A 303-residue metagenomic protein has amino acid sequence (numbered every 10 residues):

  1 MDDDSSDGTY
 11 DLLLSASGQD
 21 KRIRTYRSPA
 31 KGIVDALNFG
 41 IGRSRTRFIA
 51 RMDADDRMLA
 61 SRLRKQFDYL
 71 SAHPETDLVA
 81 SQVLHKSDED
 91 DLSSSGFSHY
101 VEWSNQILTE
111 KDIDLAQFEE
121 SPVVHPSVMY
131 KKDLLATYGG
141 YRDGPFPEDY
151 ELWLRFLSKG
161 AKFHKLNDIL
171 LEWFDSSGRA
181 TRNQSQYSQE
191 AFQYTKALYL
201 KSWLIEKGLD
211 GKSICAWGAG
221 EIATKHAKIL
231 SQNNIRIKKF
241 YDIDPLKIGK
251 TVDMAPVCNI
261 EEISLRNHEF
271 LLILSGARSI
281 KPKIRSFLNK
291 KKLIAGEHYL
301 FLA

Functional and structural regions predicted by a protein language model:
D2-D11, D53: A conserved acidic beta->alpha catalytic loop
D4-S6, Y26-I33, L37-N38, R57: Short, acidic/glycine-rich phosphate-metal binding loop used to engage nucleotide
Y10-L14, T46, L59-S71: Short alpha-helix within the catalytic core of nucleotide-sugar-dependent glycosyltransferases
D20-R22, I33-I41, K65-Y69, H73-L134: Flexible acidic/His/Gly-enriched loops in nucleotide-sugar-dependent glycosyltransferase catalytic domains
G42, Y100, S104-Q184: Conserved nucleotide-sugar donor-binding catalytic segment
I49: Short aromatic/hydrophobic "clamp" motif used to bind/position activated sugar donors
D53-R57, Q82: The conserved acidic donor/metal-binding loop of glycosyltransferases
F118, D149, W153, E172-A303: Hydrophobic, well-ordered beta-alpha structural blocks that scaffold small-molecule cofactor pockets
